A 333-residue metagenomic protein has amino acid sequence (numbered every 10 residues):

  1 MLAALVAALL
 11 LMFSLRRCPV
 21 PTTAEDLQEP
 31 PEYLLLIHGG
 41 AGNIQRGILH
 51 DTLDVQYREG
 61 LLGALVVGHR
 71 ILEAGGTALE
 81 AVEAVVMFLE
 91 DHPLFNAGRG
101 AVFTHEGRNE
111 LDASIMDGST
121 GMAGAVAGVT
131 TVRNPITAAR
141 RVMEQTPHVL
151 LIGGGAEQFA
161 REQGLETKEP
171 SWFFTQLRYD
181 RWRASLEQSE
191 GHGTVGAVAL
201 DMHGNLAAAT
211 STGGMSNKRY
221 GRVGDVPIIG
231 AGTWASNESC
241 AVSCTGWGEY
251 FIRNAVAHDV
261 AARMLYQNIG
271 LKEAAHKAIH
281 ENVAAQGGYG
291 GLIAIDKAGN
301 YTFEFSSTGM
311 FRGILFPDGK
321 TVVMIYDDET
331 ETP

Functional and structural regions predicted by a protein language model:
M1-Q28: Bacterial Sec-dependent N-terminal signal peptides
P19-P333: Alpha/propeptide regions of enzymes that mature by internal proteolysis
